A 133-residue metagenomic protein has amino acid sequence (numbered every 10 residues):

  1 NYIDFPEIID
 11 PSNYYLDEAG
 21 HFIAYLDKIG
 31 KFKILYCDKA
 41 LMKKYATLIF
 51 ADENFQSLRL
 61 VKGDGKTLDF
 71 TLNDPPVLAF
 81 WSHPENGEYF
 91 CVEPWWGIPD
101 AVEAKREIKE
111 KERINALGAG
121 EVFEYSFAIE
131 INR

Functional and structural regions predicted by a protein language model:
N1-L72: Active-site/ligand-binding surface loops and adjacent short beta/alpha elements that line catalytic pockets across
E7, D74, I129-R133: Non-catalytic surface loops within mature trypsin-like serine protease
K28-G30, E85, W95, L117: Short alpha-helical interface elements
F50, R59-V61, F80-H83, A116-A119: A general structural signal for short secondary-structure junctions and capping/turn motifs
S57-R59, C91, E124-A128: Beta-strand secondary-structure signal
V61-E103: Glycine-rich active-site loops that engage anionic ligands at enzyme catalytic sites
E107-E112: Short alpha-helix capping/helix-loop boundary micro-motifs
N115-N132: Short Pro-Gly-centered flexible turn/kink motifs
